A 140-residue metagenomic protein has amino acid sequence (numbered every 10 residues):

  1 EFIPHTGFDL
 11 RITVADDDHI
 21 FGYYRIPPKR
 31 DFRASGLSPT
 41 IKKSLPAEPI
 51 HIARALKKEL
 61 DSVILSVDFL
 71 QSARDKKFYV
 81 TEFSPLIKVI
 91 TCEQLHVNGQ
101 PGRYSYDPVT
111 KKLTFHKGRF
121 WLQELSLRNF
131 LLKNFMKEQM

Functional and structural regions predicted by a protein language model:
E1-A34: Catalytic core of tubulin tyrosine ligase-like
E1-F2, R30-F78, N129-Q139: A long amphipathic alpha-helix within ATP-dependent nucleotide-binding catalytic cores
P4, P27-P28, P39, P49 (+3 more regions): Proline-rich intrinsically disordered, low-complexity coils
D16, K29-F32, G36-P39, L95-G102: General N-terminal targeting signals
I20-F21, L65, Y79-E82: Protein kinase-like catalytic core scaffold
K43-S44, Q71-M140: C-terminal active-site "lid" helix and adjoining low-complexity regulatory extension at the edge of ATP-using catalytic
